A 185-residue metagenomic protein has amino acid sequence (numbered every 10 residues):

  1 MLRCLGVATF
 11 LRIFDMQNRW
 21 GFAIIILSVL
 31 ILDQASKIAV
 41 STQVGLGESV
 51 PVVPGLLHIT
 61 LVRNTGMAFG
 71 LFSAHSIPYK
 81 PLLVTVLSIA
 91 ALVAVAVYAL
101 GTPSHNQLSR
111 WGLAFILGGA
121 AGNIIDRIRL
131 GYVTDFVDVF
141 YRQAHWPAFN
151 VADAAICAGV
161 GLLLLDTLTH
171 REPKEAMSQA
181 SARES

Functional and structural regions predicted by a protein language model:
L2-S185: Alpha-helical transmembrane bundles and membrane-interface segments of multipass inner-membrane proteins
